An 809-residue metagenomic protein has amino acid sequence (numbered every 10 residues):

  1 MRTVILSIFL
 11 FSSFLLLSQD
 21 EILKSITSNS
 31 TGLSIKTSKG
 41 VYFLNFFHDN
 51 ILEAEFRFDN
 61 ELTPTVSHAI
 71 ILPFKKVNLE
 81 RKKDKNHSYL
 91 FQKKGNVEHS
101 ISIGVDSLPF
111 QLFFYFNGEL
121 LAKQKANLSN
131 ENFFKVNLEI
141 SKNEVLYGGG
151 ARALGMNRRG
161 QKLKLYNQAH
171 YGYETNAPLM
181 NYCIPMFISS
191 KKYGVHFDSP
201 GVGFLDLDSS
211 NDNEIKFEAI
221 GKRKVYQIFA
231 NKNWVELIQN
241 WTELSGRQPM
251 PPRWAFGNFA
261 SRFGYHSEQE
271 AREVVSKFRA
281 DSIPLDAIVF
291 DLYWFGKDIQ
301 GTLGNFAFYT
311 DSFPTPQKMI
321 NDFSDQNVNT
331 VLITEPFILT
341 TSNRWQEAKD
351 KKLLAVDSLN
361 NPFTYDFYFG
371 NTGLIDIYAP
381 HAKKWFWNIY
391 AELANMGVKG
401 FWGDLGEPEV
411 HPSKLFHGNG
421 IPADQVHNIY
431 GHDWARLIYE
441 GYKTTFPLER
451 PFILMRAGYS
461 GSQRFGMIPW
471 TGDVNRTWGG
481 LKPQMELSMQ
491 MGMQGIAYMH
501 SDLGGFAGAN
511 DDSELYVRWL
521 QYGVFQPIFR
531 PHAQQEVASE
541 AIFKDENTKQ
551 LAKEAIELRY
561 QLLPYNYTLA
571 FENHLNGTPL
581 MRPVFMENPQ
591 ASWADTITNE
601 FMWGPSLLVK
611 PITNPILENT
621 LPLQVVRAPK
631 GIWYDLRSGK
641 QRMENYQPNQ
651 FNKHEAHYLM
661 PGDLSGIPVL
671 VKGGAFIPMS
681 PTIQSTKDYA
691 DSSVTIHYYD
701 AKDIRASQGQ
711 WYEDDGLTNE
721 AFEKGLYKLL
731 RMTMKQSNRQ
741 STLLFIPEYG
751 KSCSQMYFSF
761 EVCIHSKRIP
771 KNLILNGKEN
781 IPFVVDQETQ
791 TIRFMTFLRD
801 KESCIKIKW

Functional and structural regions predicted by a protein language model:
M1, G32-S34, N566: Intervening/peripheral non-core polypeptide segments
M1-E21: Bacterial Sec-dependent N-terminal signal peptides
S13, T65-I70, F308, F601 (+2 more regions): Aromatic-residue hotspot detector
L17-S245, P251-W254, F263, E268-E270 (+9 more regions): N-terminal accessory segment at the very beginning of proteins
L121-G666, E713: Catalytic-domain carbohydrate-binding cleft regions of carbohydrate-active enzymes
P622, M643-Y646, Q650-S693, H697-A701: Soluble, non-transmembrane domains of envelope/secretory-pathway proteins that act on or interact with carbohydrate
